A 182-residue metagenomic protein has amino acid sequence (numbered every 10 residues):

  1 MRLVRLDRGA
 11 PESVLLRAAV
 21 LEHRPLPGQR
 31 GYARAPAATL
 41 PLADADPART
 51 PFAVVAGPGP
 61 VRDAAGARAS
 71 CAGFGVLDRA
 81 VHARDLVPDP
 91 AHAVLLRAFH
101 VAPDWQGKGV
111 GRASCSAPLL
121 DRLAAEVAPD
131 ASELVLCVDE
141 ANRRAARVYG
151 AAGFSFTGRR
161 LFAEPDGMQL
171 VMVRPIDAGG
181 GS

Functional and structural regions predicted by a protein language model:
R2-D104, R112-S116, D121-A128, I176: Acetyl-CoA-dependent GNAT
G73, G107-G111, G153, G158: Glycine-centered flexibility sites
A93-V94, D130-A146, G150-S182: C-terminal "cap" of GNAT-fold acetyltransferases
A102-D104, K108, E140-A141: Active-site acidic-Proline motif in GNAT/NAT acetyltransferases
G109-S114, R144: A generic alpha-helix signature
